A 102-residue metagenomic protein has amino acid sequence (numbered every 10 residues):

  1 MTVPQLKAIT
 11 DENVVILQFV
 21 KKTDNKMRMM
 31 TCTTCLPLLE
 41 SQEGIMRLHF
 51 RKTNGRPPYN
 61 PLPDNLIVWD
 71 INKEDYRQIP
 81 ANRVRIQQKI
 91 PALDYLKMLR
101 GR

Functional and structural regions predicted by a protein language model:
M1-K7: Mixed-charge, Lys/Arg-rich low-complexity intrinsically disordered regions
D11-K21: A short, Trp-centered hydrophobic/proline-enriched beta-strand micro-motif
K21-K22, I71: Short, acidic, Ser/Thr-enriched surface-loop or helix-capping motifs
C32-L39, A81-Q87: A short, sequence-level motif marking secondary-structure junctions
T34-D75: Acidic, aromatic-enriched beta-alpha/helix-loop junctions
P63-R102: Short, compact, well-ordered microdomains
